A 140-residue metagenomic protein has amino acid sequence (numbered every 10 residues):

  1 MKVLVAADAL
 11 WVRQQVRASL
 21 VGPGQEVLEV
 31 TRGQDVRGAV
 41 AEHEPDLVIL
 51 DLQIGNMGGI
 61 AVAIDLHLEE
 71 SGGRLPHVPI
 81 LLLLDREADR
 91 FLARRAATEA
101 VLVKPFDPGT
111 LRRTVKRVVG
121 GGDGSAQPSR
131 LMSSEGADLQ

Functional and structural regions predicted by a protein language model:
M1-W11, V16-R17, V48: Conserved acidic segment of CheY-like receiver
L10-E29, D35: Two-component/phosphorelay signaling modules centered on CheY-like receiver
T31-L47: Acidic, metal-coordinating helix/loop segments flanking the phosphotransfer/catalytic sites of two-component signaling
D46, S71-P79: His-Asp phosphorelay/catalytic-motif detector in bacterial-type signaling
L50-L68: Conserved phosphotransfer microenvironments
A61, L82-V101: Alpha4 helix (beta4-alpha4-beta5 surface) of REC/receiver domains from two-component response regulators
F106-V115: C-terminal output helix
G122-Q140: CheY-like receiver
